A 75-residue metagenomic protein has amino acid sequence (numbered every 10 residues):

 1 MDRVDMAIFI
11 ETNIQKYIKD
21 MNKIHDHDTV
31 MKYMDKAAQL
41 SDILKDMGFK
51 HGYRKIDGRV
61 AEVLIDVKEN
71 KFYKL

Functional and structural regions predicted by a protein language model:
M1-D28, R54, N70-K71: N-terminal acidic leader/helix
K23-V67, Y73: Acidic, low-complexity, intrinsically disordered interaction modules
